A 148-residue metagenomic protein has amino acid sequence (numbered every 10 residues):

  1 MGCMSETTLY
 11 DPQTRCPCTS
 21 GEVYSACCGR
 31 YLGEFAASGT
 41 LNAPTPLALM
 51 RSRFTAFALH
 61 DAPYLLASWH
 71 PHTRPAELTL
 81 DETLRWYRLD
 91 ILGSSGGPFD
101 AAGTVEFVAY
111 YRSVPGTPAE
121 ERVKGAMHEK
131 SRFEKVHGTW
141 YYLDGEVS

Functional and structural regions predicted by a protein language model:
G2-D11: Short, flexible, mixed-charge glycine/proline-rich loop motifs that serve as phosphate/nucleic-acid-contacting
Y10-E22: Short Cys/His-rich zinc-binding micro-motifs
T14, F99-A101, G138-T139: Beta-strand-connecting loop/turn residues
E22-Y24, G33-E34: Secreted/processed peptides and extracellular or luminal domains of membrane proteins
A26-C28: Cysteine-centered loop/knuckle micro-motif
F35-E82: Core segments of small alpha/beta cavity-forming domains
E82-V123: Surface-exposed, charged secondary-structure patches
G125-S148: Short beta-strand edge/turn micro-motifs at domain boundaries
